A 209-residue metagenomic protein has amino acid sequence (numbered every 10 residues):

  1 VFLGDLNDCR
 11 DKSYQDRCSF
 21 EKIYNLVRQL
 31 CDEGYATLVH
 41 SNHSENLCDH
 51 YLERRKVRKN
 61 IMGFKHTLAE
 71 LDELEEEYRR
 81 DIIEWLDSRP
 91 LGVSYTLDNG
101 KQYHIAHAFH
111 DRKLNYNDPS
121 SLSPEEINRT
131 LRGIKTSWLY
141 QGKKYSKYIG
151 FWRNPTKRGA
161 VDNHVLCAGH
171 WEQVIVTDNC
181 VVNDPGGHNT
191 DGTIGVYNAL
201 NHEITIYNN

Functional and structural regions predicted by a protein language model:
V1-D5, L26: Active-site metal-binding motif and surrounding structural segment of the metallo-beta-lactamase
F2, L38-V39, H104, C167 (+1 more regions): Residue-level marker for buried hydrophobic side chains located in beta-strands that build the well-ordered beta-sheet
G4-N7, N42-S44, A108-H110, G169-W171 (+1 more regions): Active-site metal-binding loops of divalent metal-dependent hydrolases
N7-D16, R112, V174, G187-T190: Short acidic, Gly/Ser-rich segments with clustered Asp/Glu that frequently serve as metal-coordination loops in enzyme
C9-Y103, P119-S121, E125-G133, W138: Active-site neighborhood of divalent metal-dependent phosphoester bond hydrolases
S94, I105-H107, V196-L200: Short, well-ordered beta-strand micro-motif
H110-A160, D191: Active-site-proximal segments of metal-dependent phosphoesterases and phosphodiesterases across multiple
Y148-N208: Conserved beta-sheet core of the metallophosphoesterase superfamily
